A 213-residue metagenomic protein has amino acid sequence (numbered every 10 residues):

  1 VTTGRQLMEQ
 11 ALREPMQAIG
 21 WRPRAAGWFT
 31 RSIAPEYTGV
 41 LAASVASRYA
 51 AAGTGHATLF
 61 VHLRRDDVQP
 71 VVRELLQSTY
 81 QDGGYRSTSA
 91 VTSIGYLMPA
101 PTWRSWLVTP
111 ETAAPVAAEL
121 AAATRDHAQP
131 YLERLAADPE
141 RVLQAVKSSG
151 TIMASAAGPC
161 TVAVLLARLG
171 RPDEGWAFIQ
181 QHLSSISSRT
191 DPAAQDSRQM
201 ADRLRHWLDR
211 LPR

Functional and structural regions predicted by a protein language model:
V1-R5, E9, T30-R213: Intrinsically disordered, low-complexity regulatory regions enriched in serine/threonine/proline and acidic residues
T2-R24: Amphipathic alpha-helical segments
A25-F29: Acidic carboxylate-rich catalytic motifs and surrounding loops in phosphoryl-/glycosyl-chemistry enzymes
